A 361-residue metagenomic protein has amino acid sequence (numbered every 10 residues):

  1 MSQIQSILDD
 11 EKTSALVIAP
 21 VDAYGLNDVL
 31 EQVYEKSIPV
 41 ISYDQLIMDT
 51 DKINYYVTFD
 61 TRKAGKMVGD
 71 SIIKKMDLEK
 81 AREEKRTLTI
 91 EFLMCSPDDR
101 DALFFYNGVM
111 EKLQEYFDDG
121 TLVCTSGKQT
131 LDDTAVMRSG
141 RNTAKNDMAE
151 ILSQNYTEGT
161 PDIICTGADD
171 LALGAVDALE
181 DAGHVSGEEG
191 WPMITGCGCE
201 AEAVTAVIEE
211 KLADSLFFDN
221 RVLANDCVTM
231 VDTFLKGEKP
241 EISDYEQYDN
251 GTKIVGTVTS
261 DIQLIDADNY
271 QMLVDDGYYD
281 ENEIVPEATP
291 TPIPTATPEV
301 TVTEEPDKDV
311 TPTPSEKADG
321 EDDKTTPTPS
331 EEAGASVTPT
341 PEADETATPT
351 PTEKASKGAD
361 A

Functional and structural regions predicted by a protein language model:
M1-T311, S315-G320, K324-S330, P341 (+1 more regions): A residue-level marker of the well-folded mature domains of exported/periplasmic proteins
A359-A361: Extracellular Ser/Thr-rich, low-complexity/disordered mucin-like segments
